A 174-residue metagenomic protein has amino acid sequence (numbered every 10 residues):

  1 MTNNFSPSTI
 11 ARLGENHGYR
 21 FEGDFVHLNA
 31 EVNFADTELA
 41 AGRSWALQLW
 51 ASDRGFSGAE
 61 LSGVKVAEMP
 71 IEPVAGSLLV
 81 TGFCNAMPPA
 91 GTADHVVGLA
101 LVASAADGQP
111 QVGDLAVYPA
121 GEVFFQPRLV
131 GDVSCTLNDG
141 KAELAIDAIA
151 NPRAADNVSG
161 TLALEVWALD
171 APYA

Functional and structural regions predicted by a protein language model:
M1-A174: Extracellular/luminal regions of secreted and cell-surface proteins that mediate adhesion/ECM remodeling
